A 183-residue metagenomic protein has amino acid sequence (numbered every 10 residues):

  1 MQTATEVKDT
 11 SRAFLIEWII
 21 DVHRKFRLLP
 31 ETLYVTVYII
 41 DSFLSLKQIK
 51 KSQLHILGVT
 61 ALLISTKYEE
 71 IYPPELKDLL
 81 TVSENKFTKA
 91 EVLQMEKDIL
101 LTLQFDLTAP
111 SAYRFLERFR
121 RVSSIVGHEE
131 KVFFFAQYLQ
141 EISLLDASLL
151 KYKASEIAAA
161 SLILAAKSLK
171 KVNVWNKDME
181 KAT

Functional and structural regions predicted by a protein language model:
M1-T183: Acidic, serine/threonine-rich low-complexity regulatory regions at protein termini of eukaryotic cell-cycle
